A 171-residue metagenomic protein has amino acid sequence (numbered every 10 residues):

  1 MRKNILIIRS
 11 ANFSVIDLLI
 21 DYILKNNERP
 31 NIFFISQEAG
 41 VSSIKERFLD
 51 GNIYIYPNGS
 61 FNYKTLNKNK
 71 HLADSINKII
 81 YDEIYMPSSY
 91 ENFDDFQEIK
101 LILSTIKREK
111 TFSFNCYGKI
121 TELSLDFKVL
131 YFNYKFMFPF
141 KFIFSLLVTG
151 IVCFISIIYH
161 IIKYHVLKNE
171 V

Functional and structural regions predicted by a protein language model:
M1-I5: Residues that mark the start of a beta-strand
L6-P30, I35-Y131: Active-site and donor-binding regions of nucleotide-sugar-utilizing enzymes
F127-V171: A transmembrane-helix-recognition feature enriched in membrane-embedded lipid enzymes and envelope glyco-/phospholipid
